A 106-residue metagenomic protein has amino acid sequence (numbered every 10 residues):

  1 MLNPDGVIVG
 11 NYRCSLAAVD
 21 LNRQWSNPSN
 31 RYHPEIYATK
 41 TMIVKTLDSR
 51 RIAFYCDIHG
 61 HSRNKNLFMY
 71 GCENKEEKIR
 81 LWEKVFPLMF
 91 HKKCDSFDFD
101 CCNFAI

Functional and structural regions predicted by a protein language model:
M1-I106: Structured catalytic-domain cores with a bias toward divalent-metal coordination
